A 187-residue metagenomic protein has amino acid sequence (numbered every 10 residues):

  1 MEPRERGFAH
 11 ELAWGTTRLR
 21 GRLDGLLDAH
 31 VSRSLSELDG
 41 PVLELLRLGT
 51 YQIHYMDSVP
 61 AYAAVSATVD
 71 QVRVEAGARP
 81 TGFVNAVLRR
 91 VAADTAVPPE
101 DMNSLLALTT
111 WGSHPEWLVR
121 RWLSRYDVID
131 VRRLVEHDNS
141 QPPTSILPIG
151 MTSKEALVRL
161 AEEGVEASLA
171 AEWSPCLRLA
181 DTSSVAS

Functional and structural regions predicted by a protein language model:
M1-S184: Class I Rossmann-like S-adenosyl-L-methionine
